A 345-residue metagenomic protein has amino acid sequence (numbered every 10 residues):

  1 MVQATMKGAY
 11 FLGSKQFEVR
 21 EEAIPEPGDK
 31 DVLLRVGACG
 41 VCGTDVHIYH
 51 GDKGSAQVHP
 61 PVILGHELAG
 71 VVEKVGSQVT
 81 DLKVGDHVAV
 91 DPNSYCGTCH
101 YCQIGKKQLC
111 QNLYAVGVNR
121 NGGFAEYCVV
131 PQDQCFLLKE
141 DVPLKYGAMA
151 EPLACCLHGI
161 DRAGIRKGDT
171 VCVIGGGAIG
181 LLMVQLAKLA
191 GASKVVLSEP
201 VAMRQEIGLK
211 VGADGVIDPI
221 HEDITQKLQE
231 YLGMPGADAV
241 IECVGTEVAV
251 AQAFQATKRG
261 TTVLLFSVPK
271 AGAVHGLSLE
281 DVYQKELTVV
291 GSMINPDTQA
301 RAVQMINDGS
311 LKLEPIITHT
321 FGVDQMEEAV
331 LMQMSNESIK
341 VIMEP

Functional and structural regions predicted by a protein language model:
V2-M6, A251-Q255, P296-P345: C-terminal hydrophobic helical "lid"/dimerization subdomain of Rossmann-like NAD(P)H-dependent oxidoreductases
P25-C39, K53-H100, K139-V142: Glycine-rich beta-strand-centered segment in the early N-terminal region that forms part of a ligand/cofactor-binding
C96-I174: NAD(P)H dinucleotide-binding glycine-rich loop of Rossmann-like/cofactor-binding domains, especially the beta1-alpha1
V142-H221, Q226: Mid-domain Rossmann-like dinucleotide-binding core that forms the NAD(H)/NADP(H) cofactor-binding site
A163, K210-E286: Glycine-rich cofactor phosphate-binding loops and adjacent beta1-alpha1 units of small-molecule cofactor enzyme domains
D169, T261-T262, I339: Glycine-centered, small-residue-biased loops immediately flanking beta-strands in adenine/cofactor-binding cores
V195-V196, L264, V290: Conserved beta-strand positions in the Rossmann-like core of class I SAM-dependent methyltransferases
P200-V201, P269, N295: Residues in the short beta-alpha loop(s) of Rossmann-like NAD(P)-binding domains
